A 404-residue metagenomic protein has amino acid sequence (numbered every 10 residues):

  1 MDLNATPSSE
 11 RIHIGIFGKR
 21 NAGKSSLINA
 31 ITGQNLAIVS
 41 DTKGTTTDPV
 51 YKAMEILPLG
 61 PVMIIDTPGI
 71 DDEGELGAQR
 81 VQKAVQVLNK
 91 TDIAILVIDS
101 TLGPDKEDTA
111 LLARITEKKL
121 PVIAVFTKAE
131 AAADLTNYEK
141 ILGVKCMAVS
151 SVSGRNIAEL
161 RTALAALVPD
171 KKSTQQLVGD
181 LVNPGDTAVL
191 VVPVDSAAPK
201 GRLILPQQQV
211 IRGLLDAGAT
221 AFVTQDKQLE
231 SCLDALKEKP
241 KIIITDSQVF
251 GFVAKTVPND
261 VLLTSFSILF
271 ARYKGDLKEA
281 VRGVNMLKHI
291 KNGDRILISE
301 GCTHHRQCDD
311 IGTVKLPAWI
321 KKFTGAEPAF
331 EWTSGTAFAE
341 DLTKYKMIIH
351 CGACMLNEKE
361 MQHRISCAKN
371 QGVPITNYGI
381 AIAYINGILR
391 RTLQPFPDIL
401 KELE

Functional and structural regions predicted by a protein language model:
M1, R11, K19-S25, G201-E404: C-terminal effector/interaction modules appended to NTPase cores
M1-A78, Q86-N89: Conserved G1/Walker A P-loop phosphate-binding module
T6, K19, T46, A53-E55 (+4 more regions): Replace "in large, NTP-powered and nucleic-acid-processing enzymes" with "in large, NTP-powered factors and other
D41, I70-L76, D99-G103, L167-P169 (+3 more regions): Short, flexible loop segments at the rims of nucleotide/cofactor-binding pockets, characterized by
K52-G60, Q79-M147, L177-D180, L203-A219 (+3 more regions): Conserved C-terminal guanine-recognition region of P-loop GTPase G domains, centered on the G4
T67, I98-L102, L120-T136, M147-N156 (+8 more regions): G-domain G4 guanine-recognition motif of GTPases
L120-D180, T187-V189, G218-K227, T264-S265 (+5 more regions): Canonical P-loop GTPase G-domain recognition
L181-Q209: Long, well-ordered amphipathic alpha-helical subdomains in the mid-to-C-terminal portions of large enzyme subunits
